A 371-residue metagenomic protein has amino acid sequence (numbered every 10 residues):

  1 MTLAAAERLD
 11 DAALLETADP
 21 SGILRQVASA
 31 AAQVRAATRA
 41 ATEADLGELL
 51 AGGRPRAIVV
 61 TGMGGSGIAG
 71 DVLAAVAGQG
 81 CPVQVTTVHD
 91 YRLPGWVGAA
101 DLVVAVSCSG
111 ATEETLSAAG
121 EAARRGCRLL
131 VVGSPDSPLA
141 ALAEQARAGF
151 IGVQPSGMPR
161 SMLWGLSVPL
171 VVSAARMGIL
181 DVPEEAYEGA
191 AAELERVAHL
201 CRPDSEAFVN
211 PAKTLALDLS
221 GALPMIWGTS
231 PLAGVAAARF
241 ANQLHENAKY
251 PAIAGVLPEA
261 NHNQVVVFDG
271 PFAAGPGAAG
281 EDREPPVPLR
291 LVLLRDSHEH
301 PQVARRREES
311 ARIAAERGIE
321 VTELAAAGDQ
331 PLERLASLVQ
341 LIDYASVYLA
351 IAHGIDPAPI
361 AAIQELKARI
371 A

Functional and structural regions predicted by a protein language model:
T2-L3, D10, G22: Extended, charge-enriched "interface" segments that sit outside catalytic cores
A18-S29, Q33-E48, G53, A175-R283 (+2 more regions): Active-site phosphate/pyrophosphate-binding segments
G53-R196, D296-S297, P301-A304, E308-A315: Glycine-rich phosphate-binding loops that contact phosphosugars or nucleotide phosphates
R56-T61, L223-G228, R290-R295: Short hydrophobic beta-strand segments
C81-Q84, E246-I253, R312-T322: Structural alpha-beta junctions
T87-Y91, Y250-N261, E320-D329: A generic structural motif
V266-I360: C-terminal active-site/capping subdomain that shapes the small-molecule cofactor and substrate pocket of enzyme
A358-A371: Short, small/acidic-rich helices and loops at N termini and domain boundaries of DNA replication/processing enzymes
